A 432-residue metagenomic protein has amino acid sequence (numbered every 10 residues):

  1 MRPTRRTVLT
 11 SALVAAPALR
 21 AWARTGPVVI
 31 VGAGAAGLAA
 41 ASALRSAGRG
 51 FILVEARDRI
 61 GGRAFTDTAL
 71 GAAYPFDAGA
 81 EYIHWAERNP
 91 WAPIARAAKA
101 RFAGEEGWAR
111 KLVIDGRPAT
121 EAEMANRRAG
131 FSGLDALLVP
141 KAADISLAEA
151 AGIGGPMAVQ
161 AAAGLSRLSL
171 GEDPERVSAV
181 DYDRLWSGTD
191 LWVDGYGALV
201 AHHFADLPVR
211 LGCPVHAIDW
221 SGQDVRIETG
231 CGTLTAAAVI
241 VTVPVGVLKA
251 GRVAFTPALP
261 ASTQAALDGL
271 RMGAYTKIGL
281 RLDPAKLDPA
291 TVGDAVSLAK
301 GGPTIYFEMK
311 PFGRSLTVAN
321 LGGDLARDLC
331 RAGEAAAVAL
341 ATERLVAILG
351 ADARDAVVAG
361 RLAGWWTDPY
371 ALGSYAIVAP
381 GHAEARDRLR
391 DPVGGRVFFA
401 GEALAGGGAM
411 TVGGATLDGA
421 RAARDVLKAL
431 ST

Functional and structural regions predicted by a protein language model:
R2, L9-T432: FAD-dinucleotide binding site
